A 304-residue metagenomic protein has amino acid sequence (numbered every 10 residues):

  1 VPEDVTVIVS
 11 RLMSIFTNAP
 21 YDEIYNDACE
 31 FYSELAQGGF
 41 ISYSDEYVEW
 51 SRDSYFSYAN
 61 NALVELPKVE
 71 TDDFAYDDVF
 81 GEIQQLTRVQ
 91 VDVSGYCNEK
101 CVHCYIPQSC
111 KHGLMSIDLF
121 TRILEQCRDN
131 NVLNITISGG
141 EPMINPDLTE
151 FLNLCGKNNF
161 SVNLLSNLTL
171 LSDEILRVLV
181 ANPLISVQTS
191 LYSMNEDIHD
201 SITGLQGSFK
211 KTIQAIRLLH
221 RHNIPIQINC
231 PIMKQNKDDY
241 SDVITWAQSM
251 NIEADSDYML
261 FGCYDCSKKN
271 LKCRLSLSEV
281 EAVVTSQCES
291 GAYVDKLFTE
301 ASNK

Functional and structural regions predicted by a protein language model:
V1-T87: Long, charge-rich, low-complexity alpha-helical segments
L12, C127, F151, C155 (+2 more regions): Hydrophobic positions in alpha-helices of CheY-like receiver
T17, I144-N145, S172, S208 (+1 more regions): Alpha-helix N-cap/loop-to-helix initiation residues
Y21, C110-I117, L205-F209: Flexible, glycine- and charge-enriched loops at secondary-structure boundaries
E34, F40, A59-S186: Conserved alpha-helical substructure of the radical SAM core
S190-Y192, D197-K304: Radical SAM enzyme [4Fe-4S]-AdoMet core and its adjacent flexible, acidic and glycine-rich loops/tails across
